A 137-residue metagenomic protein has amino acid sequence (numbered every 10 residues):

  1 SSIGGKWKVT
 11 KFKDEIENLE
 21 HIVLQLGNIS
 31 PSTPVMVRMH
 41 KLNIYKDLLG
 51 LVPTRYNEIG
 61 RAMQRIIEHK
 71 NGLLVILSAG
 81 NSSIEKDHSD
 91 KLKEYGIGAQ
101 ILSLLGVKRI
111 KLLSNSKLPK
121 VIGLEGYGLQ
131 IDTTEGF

Functional and structural regions predicted by a protein language model:
S1-F137: Catalytic domains of riboflavin
